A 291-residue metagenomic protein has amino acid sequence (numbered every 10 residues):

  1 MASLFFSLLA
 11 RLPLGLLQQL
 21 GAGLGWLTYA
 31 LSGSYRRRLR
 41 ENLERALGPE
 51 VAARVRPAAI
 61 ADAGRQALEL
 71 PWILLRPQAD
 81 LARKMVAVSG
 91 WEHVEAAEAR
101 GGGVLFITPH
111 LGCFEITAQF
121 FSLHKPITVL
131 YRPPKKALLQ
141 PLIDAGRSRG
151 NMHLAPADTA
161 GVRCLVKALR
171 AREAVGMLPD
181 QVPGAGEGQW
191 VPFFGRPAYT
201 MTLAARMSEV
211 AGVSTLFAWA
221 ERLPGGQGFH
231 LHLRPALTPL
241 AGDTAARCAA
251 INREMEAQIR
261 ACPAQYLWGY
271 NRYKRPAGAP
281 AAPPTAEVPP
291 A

Functional and structural regions predicted by a protein language model:
M1-T108, Q140-L142, R149-N151: Membrane-anchoring hydrophobic helices of lipid-metabolizing enzymes
A22, L31, R45, P49-I60 (+3 more regions): Non-catalytic C-terminal accessory region of glycerolipid acyltransferases and related lyso-lipid remodeling enzymes
T28, A82, Y131-R132, L154 (+2 more regions): A generic structural signal for short
R36-R37, P133-A137, P197-M201: Active-site metal-coordination segments of metallo-dependent hydrolases
K84-V88, K136, A155-T159, P197-A198 (+1 more regions): A conditional alpha-helix N-cap/helix-loop micro-motif detector
W91-E95, A118-Q119, Q140-D144, L165-V166 (+2 more regions): Short amphipathic alpha-helical segments and helix-helix/interface helices
R100-T159, A171, A185-P192: Catalytic core of membrane glycerolipid acyltransferases/transacylases, capturing the structured, soluble-facing
